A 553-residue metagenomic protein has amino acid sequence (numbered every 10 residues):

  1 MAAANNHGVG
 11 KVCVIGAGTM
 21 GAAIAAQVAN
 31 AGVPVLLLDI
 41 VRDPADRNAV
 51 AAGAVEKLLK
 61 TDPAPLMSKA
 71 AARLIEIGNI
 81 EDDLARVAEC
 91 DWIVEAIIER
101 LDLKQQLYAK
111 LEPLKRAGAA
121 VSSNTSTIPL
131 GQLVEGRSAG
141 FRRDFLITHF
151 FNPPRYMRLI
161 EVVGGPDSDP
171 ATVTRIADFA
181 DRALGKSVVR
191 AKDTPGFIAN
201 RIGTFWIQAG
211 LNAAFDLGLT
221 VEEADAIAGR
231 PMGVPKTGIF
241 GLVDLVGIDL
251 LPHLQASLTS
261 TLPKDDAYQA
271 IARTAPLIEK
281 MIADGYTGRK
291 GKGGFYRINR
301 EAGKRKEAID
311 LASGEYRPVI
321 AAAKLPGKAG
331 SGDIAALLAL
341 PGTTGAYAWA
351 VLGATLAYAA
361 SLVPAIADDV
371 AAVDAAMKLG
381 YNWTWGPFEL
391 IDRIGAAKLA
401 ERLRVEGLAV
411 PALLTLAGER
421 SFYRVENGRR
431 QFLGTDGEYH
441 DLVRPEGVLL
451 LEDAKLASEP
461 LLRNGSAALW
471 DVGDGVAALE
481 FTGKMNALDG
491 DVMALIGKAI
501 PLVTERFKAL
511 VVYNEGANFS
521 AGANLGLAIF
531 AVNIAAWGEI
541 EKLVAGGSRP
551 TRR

Functional and structural regions predicted by a protein language model:
A2-A517, L525-R553: N-terminal glycine-rich phosphate-binding loop for ADP-containing cofactors
